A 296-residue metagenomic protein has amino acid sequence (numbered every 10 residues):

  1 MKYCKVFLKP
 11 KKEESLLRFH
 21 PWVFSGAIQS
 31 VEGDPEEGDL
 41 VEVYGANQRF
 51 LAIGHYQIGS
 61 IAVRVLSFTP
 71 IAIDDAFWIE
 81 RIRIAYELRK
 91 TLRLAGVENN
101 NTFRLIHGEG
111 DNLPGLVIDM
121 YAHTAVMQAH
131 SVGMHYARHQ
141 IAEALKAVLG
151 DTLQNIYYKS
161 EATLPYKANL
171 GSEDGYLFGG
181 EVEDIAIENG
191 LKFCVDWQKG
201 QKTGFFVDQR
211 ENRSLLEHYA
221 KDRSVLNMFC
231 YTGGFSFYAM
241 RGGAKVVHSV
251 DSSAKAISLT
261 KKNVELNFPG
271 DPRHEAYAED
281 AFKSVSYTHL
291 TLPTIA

Functional and structural regions predicted by a protein language model:
M1-A122: Non-catalytic accessory regions of SAM-dependent methyltransferases
I106-L113, V117-D119, H135-F205, S214: Non-catalytic substrate-recognition/targeting regions of SAM-dependent transferases
R223-M228: Conserved class I S-adenosyl-L-methionine
G234-G243: Conserved SAM-binding loop of SAM-dependent methyltransferases across substrates and taxa, primarily the Class I
V246-D251: Conserved SAM-binding motif I beta-strand of class I
A254-K255: Helix N-cap at the beta1-alpha1 junction of Rossmann-like dinucleotide-binding domains, i.e., the first residues
L259-Y287: S-adenosyl-L-methionine
H289-A296: Single conserved hydrophobic/aromatic residue that forms the stacking wall/gate of nucleotide- or nucleobase-binding
